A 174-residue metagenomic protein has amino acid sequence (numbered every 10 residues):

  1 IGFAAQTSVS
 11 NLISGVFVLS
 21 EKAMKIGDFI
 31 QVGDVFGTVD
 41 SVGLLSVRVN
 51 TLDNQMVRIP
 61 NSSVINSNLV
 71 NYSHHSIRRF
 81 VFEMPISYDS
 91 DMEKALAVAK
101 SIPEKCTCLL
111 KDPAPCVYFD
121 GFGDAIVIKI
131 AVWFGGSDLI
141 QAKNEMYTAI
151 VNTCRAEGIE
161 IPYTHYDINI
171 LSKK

Functional and structural regions predicted by a protein language model:
I1-A4: Small-residue-enriched core segments of transmembrane alpha-helices in multipass membrane transport and channel
N11, F80-V81, I128: Positions in alpha-helical segments
F17-K111: Soluble accessory domains appended to multi-pass membrane transport proteins
S90, K100, L110-K174: Solvent-exposed, non-transmembrane regulatory segments of membrane-associated proteins
